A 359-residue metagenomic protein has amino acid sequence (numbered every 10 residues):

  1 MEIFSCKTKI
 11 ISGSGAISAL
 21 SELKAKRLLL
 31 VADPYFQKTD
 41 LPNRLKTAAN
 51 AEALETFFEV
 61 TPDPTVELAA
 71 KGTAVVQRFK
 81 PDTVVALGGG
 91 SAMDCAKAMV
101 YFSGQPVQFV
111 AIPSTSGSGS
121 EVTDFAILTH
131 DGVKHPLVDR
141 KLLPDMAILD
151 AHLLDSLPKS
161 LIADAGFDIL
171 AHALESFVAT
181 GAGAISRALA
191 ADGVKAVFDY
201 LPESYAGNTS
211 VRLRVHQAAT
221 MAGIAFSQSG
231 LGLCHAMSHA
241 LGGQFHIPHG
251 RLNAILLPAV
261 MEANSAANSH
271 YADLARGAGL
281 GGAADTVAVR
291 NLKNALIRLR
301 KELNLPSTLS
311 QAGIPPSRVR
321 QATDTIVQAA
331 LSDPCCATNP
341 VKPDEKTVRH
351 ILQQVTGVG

Functional and structural regions predicted by a protein language model:
M1-T83, L309-S310: ATP/NTP phosphate-donor binding region
S14, L20, K38-L41, V66 (+4 more regions): Short glycine/serine/threonine-rich phosphate/pyrophosphate-binding segments that cradle anionic phosphate groups
E67-L153: Glycine/threonine-rich beta-strand-loop-alpha-helix active-site module that forms ligand/phosphate-binding
G117, T220-N253, D333-T338: Glycine-rich phosphate/pyrophosphate-binding beta-alpha loops
T123-S229: Carboxylate- and glycine-rich phosphate/diphosphate-binding segment that chelates Mg2+/Mn2+
Q244-Q321, V358: Gly/Pro-rich interdomain helix-loop hinge
R318-G359: Short, amphipathic C-terminal "tail helix"
